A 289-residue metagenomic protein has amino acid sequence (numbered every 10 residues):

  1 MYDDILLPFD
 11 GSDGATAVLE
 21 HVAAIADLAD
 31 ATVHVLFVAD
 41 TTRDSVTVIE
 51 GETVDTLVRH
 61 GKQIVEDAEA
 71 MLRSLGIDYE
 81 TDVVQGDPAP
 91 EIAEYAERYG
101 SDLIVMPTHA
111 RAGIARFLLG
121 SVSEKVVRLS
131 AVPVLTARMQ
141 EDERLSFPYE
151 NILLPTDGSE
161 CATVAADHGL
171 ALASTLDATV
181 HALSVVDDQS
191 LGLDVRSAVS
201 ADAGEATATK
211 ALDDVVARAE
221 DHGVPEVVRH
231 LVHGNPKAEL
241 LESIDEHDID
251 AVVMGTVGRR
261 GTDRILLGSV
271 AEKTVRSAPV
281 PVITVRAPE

Functional and structural regions predicted by a protein language model:
M1-A17, R128-V164, A278-E289: Intrinsically disordered or low-complexity boundary/linker segments at protein termini and domain junctions
Y2-V48, N151-V195, E220-H222: Small/aliphatic-rich secondary-structure junction motif
D27, R73, R128, S174 (+1 more regions): Anion (oxyanion) recognition and catalysis
L28, T41-I104, Q189-V252, P288-E289: Charged, low-complexity cytosolic intrinsically disordered regulatory segments
H34-L36, E80-V84, L135, H181-L183 (+2 more regions): General small-molecule cofactor/ligand-binding pocket signal
E91, G113, V164, E239 (+1 more regions): Phosphate- and divalent-cation-binding pockets in alpha/beta enzyme and binding domains that engage nucleotide-derived
Y95-D142, I244-E289: Gly/Ser-rich helix-loop-strand patches that form or flank binding pockets for ribonucleotide-derived cofactors
